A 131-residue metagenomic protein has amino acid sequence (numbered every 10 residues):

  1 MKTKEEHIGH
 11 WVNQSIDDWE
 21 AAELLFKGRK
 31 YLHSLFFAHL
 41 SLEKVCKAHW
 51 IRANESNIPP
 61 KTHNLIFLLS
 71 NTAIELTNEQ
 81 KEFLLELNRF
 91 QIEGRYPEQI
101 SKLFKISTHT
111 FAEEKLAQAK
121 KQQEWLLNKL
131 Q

Functional and structural regions predicted by a protein language model:
M1-Q131: Terminal alpha-helical segments
